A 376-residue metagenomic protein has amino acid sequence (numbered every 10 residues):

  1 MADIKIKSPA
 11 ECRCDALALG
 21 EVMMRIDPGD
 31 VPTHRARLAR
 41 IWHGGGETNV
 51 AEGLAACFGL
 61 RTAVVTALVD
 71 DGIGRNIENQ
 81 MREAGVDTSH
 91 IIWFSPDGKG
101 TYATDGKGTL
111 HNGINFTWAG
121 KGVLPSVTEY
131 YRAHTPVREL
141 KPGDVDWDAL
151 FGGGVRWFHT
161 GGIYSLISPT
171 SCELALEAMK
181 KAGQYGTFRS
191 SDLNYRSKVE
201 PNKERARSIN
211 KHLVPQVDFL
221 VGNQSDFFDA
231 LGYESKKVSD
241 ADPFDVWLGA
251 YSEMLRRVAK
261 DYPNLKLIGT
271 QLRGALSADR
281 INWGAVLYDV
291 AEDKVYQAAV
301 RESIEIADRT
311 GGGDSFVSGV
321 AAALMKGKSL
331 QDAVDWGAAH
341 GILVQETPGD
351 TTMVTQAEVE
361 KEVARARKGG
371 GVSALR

Functional and structural regions predicted by a protein language model:
M1-H34: Positively charged, low-complexity intrinsically disordered leader regions
V22, L193, S315: Active-site metal-binding loops of divalent metal-dependent hydrolases
W42, N49-R61, E83, A323-K326: Alpha-helix C-terminal capping segments
R61-G162, E360-R376: Conserved N-terminal subdomain of the carbohydrate kinase-like
T62, T88, R189-S190, V221: Hydrophobic beta-strand scaffold residues
A133, I163, N194-K198, S225 (+1 more regions): Active-site beta-loop-alpha junctions enriched in small/polar residues
Y185, V199-E292: Conserved phosphate/ATP/ADP-binding segment of small-molecule kinases
A278, Y296-A366, A374-R376: Conserved post-catalytic alpha-helical subdomain immediately downstream of the catalytic base and nucleotide-binding
